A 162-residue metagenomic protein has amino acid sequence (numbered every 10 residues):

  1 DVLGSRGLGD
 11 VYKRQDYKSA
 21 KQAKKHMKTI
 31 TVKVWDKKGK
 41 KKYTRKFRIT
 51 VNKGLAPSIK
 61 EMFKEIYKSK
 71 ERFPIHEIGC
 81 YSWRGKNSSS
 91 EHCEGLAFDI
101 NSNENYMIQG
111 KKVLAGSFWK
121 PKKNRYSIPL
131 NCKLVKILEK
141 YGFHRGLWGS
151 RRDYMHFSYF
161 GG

Functional and structural regions predicted by a protein language model:
D1-Y12: Single conserved hydrophobic/aromatic residue that forms the stacking wall/gate of nucleotide- or nucleobase-binding
L3, P57, P129-L130: Residue-level recognition of alpha-helix initiation/capping sites
G4, S89-E91, K123-R125: Short basic-aromatic helix/loop recognition motifs at nucleic-acid and histone-peptide binding interfaces
K13-I78: Active-site acidic/histidine clusters and adjacent loop/turn architecture that either coordinate catalytic ions
A23-K25, S89-E94, I137: Extracellular/periplasmic catalytic domains that process cell-envelope and extracellular macromolecules
E61-M107: Active-site-adjacent loop/helix surface patches within enzyme catalytic domains that shape the substrate-binding cleft
E94-G162: Catalytic cores and adjacent binding grooves of peptidoglycan-active enzymes
